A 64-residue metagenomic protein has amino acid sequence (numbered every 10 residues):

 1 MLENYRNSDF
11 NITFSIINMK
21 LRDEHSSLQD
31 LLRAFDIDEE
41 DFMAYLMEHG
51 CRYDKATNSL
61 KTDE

Functional and structural regions predicted by a protein language model:
M1-S27: N-terminal acidic leader/helix
L31-L32: Short alpha-helical "recognition helix" segments of helix-turn-helix
D38-C51: Short acidic, Pro/Gly- and aromatic-enriched capping/linker segments at domain boundaries
T62-E64: Secondary-structure transition/turn motif
